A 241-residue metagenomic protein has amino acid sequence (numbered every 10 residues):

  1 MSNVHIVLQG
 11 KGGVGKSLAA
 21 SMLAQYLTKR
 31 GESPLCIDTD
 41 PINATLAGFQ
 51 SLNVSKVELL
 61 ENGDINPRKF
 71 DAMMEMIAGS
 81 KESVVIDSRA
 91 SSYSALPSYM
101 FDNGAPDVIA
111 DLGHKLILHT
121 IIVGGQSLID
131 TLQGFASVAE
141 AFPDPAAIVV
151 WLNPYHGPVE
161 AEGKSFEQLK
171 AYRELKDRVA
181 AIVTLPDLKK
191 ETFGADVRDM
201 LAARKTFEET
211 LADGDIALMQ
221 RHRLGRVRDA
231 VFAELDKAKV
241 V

Functional and structural regions predicted by a protein language model:
M1-N3, H114-K115: A short, charged/proline- and glycine-enriched loop that marks the coil->beta-strand transition at the N-terminal
S2-I6, A19-A20, K29-Y93, Y99: Nucleotide-state-sensitive switch-loop elements of NTP-binding domains
Q9, S88, T120-I122: Short glycine-centered, acidic/aromatic-flanked micro-motifs in structured strand/loop junctions that mark active-site
G12-G13: Walker A (P-loop) phosphate-binding loop of P-loop NTPases
K16: Conserved lysine of the Walker
S94-A195: Conserved catalytic-core segment of NTP-binding enzymes
A195-V241: NTP-binding/hydrolysis catalytic cores, primarily Walker-type P-loop NTPases
